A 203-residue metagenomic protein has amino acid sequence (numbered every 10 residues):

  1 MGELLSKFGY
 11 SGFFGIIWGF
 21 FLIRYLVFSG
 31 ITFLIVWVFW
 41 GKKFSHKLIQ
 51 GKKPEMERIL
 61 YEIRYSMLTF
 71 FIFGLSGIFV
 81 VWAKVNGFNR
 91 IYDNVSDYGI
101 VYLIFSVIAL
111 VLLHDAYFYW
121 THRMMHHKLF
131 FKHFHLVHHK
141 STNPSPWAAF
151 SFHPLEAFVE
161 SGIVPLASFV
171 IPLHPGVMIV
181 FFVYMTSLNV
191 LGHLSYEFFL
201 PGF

Functional and structural regions predicted by a protein language model:
M1-W120, M124, H133, K140-S168: Non-catalytic, topology-defining segments of multipass membrane proteins
E55, L129-F130, I179, V183: Short acidic-hydrophobic sequence patches enriched in Asp/Glu that either
F118-H126, F131-H138, G192-G202: Juxtamembrane interface at the ends
F152-F203: Hydrophobic transmembrane alpha-helices
